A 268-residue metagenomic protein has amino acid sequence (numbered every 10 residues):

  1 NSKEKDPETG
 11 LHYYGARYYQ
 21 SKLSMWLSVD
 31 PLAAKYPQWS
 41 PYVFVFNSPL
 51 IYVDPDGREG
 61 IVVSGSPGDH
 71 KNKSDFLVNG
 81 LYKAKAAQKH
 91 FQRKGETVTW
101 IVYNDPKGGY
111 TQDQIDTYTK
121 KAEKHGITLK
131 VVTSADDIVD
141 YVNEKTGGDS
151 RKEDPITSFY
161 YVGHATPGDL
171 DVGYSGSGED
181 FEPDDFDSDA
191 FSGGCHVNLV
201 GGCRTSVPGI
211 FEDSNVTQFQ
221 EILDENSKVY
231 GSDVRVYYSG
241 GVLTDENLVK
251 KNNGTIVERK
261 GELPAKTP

Functional and structural regions predicted by a protein language model:
N1-E4: Two-metal-ion RNase H-like nuclease active-site motif
D6-L11, G15-R17, S21-I61: Short turn/helix-capping motifs enriched in Asx and small/polar residues
G60-V139: A domain-level signal for caspase-like cysteine endopeptidase catalytic cores and their zymogen-processing architecture
G60-V62, R93-P106, I127-L129, D154-Y160 (+2 more regions): Hydrophobic beta-strand segments of well-ordered beta-sheets in folded domains
L81, K85, D113-D116, E144 (+2 more regions): Alpha-helical scaffolding within the catalytic cores of extracellular/periplasmic polymer-degrading hydrolases
D136-P155: Short amphipathic alpha-helices and their capping/turn segments at secondary-structure boundaries
I156-L243: Catalytic cores of nucleophile-dependent amide-cleaving enzymes
G231-P268: Caspase-like cysteine protease fold
